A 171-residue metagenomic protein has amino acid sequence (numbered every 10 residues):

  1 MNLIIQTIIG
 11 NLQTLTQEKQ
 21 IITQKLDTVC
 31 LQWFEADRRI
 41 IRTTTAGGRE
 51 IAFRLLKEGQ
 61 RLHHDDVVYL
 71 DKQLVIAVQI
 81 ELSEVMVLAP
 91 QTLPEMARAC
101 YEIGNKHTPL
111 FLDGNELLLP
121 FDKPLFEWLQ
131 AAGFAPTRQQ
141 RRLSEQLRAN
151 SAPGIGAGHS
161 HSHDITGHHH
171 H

Functional and structural regions predicted by a protein language model:
M1-R54: Intrinsically disordered, low-complexity, positively charged segments
N2-L15, K19-I21, L119-P120, L125-H171: Helix-rich terminal scaffold detector
L55-E58, P90-Q91: A structural micro-motif recognizing beta-strand termini and the immediately following turn/loop segments
R61-L62, V68: Short, well-ordered loop/turn sites that connect or cap secondary structure elements
I76-P90: Short glycine-/aliphatic-rich beta-strand segments at the starts of folded cytosolic domains
T92-Q139: Conserved, well-structured core segments that form or line functional sites
